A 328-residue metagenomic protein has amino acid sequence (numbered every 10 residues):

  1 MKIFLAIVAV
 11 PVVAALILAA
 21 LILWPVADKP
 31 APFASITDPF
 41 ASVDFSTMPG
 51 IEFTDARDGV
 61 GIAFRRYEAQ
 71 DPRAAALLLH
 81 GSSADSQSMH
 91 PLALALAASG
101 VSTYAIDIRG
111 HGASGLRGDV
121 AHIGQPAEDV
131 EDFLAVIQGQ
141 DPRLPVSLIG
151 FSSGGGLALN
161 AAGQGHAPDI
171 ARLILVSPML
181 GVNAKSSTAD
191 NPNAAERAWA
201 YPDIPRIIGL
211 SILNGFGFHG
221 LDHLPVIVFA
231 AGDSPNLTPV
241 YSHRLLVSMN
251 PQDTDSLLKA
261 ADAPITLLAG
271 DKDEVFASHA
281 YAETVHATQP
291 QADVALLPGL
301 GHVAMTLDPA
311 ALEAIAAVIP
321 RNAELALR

Functional and structural regions predicted by a protein language model:
I3-D55, G61-R65: An N-terminal hydrophobic leader/cap segment in hydrolases
S82-L94, H279: The serine-hydrolase catalytic nucleophile loop
S83-S86, H111-D141: Catalytic nucleophile-loop/oxyanion-hole region of alpha/beta-hydrolase and closely related hydrolase-like folds
A93-G115: Conserved alpha/beta-hydrolase
T254, A263, E274-V285: Short alpha-helix in the alpha/beta-hydrolase fold that links the catalytic acid
A261, L267-A269: Short beta-strand/loop motif that positions the catalytic acidic residue of the alpha/beta-hydrolase fold
D271-F276, V303: Acidic catalytic loop of the alpha/beta-hydrolase fold
L300-A310: Catalytic histidine-centered segment of alpha/beta-hydrolase-like enzymes
